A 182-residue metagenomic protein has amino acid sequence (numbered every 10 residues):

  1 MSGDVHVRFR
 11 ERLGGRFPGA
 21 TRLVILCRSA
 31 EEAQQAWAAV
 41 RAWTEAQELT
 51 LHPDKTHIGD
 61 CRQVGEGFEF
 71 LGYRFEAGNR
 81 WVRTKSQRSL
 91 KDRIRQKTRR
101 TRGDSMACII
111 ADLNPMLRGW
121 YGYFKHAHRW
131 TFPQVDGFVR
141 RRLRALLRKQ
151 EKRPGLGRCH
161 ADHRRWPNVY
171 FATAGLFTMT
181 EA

Functional and structural regions predicted by a protein language model:
M1-A182: Non-catalytic terminal/accessory segments
